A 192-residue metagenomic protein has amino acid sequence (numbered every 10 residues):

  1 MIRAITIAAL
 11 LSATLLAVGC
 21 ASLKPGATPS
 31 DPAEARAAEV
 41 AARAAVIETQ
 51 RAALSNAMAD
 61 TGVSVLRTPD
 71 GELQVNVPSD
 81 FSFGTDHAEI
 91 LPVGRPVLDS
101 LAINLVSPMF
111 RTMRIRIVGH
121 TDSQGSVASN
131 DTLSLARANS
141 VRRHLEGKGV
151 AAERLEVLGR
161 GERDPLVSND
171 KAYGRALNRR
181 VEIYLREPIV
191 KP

Functional and structural regions predicted by a protein language model:
M1-A9: Bacterial N-terminal signal peptides that target proteins for export
L16-G19: C-terminal motif of bacterial Sec signal peptides marking the signal peptidase cleavage site
A21-K24: Bacterial signal peptide processing site
G26-A57: Post-signal peptide N-terminal segment of mature Sec-exported envelope proteins
A27-A37, L73-T85: Acidic/histidine-rich, surface-exposed loop or edge segments in extracytoplasmic proteins
R51-S64, S82-V118, E146-G147, V190-P192: Periplasmic peptidoglycan-binding/anchoring modules of Gram-negative envelope and division proteins
T68-D70, P78-S82, A88, I103 (+3 more regions): Solvent-exposed coil/turn segments that connect beta secondary-structure elements in extracytoplasmic/periplasmic
V118-K191: Periplasmic OmpA-like peptidoglycan-binding domain that tethers envelope proteins to the cell wall
